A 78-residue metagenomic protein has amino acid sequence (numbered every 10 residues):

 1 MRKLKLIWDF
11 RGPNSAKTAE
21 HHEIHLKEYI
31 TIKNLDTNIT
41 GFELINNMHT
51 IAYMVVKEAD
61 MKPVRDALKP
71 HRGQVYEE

Functional and structural regions predicted by a protein language model:
M1-E78: Long, contiguous binding/interaction regions
